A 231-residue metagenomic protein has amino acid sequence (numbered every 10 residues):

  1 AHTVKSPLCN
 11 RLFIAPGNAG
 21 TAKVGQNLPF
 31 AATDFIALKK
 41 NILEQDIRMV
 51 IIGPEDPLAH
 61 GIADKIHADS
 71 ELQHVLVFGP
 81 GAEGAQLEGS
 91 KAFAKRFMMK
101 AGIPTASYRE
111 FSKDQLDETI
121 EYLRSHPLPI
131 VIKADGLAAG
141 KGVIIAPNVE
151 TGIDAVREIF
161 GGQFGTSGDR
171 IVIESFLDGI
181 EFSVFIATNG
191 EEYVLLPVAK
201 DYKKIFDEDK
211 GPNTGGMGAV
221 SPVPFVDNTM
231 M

Functional and structural regions predicted by a protein language model:
A1-P80: ATP-binding N-terminal substructure of ATP-dependent carboxylate-amine bond-forming enzymes
A22-V24, Q86-K91, F206-E208: Short, charged, surface-exposed secondary-structure boundary motifs
N27-A37, R109-Q115, A146: Short acidic-hydrophobic, aromatic-tinged amphipathic segments that line or gate anion-handling sites
L72-G142: A conserved helix-loop-beta module that forms one wall/lid of the active-site cleft in ATP-utilizing catalytic domains
G142-M231: Internal nucleotide-binding/catalytic subdomain
